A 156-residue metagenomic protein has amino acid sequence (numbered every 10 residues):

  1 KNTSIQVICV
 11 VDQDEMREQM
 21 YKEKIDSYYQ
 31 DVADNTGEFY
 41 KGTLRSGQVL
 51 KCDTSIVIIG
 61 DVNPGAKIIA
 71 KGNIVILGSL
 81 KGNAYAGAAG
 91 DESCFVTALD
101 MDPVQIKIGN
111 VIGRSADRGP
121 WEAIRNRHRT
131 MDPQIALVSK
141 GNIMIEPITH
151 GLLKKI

Functional and structural regions predicted by a protein language model:
K1-I59, N63, G82-I156: Charge-rich, low-hydrophobicity low-complexity segments
